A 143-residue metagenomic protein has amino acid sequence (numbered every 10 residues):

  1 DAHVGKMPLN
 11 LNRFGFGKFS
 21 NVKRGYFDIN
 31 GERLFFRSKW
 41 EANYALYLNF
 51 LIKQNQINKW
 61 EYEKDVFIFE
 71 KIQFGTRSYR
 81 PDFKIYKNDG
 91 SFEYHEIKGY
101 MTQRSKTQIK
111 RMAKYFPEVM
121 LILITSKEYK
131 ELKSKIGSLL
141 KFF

Functional and structural regions predicted by a protein language model:
D1-F143: Electrostatic, structured charged patches in enzyme active sites and in nucleic-acid/phosphate-binding
